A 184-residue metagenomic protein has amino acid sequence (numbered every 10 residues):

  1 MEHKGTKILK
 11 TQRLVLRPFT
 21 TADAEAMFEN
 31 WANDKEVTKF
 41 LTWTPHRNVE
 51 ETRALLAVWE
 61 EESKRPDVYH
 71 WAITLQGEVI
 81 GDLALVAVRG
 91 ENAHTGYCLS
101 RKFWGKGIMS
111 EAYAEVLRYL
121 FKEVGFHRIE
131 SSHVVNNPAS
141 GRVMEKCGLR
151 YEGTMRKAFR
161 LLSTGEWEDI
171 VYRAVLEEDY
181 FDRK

Functional and structural regions predicted by a protein language model:
M1-A26, N30-K35, H70-K184: Acyl-donor (CoA/ACP) binding surface of acyl/acetyltransferases
W31, L41, S63-K64: Hydrophobic residues in alpha-helical segments
E36-V58: Conserved GNAT-fold acetyl-CoA-binding loop/helix
N48-E50, S63, S163: A short hydrophobic/aromatic micro-motif that marks alpha-helical segments and, especially, helix-coil
A57-A72, G81: A short helix-loop-beta-strand connector motif used in the catalytic cores of GNAT acetyltransferases and, in some
